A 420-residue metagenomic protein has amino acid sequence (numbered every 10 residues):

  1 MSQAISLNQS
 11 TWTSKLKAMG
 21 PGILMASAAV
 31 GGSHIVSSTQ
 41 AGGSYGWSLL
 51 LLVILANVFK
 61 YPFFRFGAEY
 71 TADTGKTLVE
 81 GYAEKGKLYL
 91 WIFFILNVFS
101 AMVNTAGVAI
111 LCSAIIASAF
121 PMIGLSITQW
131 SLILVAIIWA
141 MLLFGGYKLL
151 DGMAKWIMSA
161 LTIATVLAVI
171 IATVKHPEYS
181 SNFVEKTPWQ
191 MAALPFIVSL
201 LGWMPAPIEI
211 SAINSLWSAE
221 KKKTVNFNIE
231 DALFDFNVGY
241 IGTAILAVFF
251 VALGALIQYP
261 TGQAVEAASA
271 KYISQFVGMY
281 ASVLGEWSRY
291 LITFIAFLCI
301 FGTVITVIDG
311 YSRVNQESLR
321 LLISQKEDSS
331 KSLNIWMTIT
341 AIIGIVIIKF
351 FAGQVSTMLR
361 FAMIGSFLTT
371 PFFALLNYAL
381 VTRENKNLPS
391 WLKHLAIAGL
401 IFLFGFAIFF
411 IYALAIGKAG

Functional and structural regions predicted by a protein language model:
M1-H34, A193, I197-V198, K223-F227 (+1 more regions): Membrane-interface "cap" regions at the ends of multi-pass membrane proteins
M25, L52-G81, I92-G107: Juxtamembrane transmembrane-helix boundary signature
Y61-T71, S218-A219, I241-S274: Extracellular/periplasmic helix-exit of transmembrane alpha-helices
L90-M122, I300-L319, V355: Hydrophobic transmembrane alpha-helices that form the core helical bundles of multi-pass secondary transporters
A114-P121, V135-I157, I347-V355, V381-L388: Membrane-water interface regions at transmembrane-helix termini and the short interhelical loops of multi-pass membrane
I127-I133, V238, G242, L319-A352 (+1 more regions): Loop-to-transmembrane helix boundary motifs in multi-pass membrane proteins
M141-V174, P188-M191, R360-T370, L392-L403: Membrane-interface loop-to-helix entry segments
S159-T187, I197-L216, F373-N385, A407-A419: Hydrophobic alpha-helical segments and their helix-loop junctions in multi-pass secondary transporters
